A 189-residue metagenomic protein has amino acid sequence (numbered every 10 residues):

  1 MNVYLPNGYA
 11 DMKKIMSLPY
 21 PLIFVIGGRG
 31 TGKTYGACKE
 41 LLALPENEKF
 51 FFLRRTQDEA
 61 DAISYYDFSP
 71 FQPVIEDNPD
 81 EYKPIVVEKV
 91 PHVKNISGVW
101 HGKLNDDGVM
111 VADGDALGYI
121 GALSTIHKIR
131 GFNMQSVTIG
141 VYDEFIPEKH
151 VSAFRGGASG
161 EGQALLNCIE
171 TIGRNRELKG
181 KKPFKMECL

Functional and structural regions predicted by a protein language model:
N2-L189: Phosphate/NTP-binding elements of NTP-utilizing enzymes
